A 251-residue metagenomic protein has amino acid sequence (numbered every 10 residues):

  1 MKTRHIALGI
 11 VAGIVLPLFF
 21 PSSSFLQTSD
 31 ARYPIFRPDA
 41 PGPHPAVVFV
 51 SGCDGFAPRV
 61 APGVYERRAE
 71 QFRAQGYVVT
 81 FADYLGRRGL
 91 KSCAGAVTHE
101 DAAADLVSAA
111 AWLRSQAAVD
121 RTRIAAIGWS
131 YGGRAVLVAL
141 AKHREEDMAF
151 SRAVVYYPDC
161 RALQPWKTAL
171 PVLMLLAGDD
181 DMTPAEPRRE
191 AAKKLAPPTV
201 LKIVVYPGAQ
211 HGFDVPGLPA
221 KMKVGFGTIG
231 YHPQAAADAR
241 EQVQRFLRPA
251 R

Functional and structural regions predicted by a protein language model:
P17-G42: N-terminal cap/lid segment of alpha/beta-hydrolase-fold proteins
G42-H44, V50-K91, A162, D181-A185: Short substrate-entry loop that stabilizes the transition state in hydrolases
G95-Q116, V138: Alpha/beta-hydrolase active-site loop
V119-S130: Alpha/beta-hydrolase fold nucleophile elbow
G133-E145: Short glycine-enriched nucleophile-adjacent loop and the immediately C-terminal alpha-helix near the catalytic center
M174-L176: Short beta-strand/loop motif that positions the catalytic acidic residue of the alpha/beta-hydrolase fold
P184-K194: Short alpha-helix in the alpha/beta-hydrolase fold that links the catalytic acid
V200-R251: C-terminal catalytic histidine-bearing segment of alpha/beta-hydrolase fold enzymes
